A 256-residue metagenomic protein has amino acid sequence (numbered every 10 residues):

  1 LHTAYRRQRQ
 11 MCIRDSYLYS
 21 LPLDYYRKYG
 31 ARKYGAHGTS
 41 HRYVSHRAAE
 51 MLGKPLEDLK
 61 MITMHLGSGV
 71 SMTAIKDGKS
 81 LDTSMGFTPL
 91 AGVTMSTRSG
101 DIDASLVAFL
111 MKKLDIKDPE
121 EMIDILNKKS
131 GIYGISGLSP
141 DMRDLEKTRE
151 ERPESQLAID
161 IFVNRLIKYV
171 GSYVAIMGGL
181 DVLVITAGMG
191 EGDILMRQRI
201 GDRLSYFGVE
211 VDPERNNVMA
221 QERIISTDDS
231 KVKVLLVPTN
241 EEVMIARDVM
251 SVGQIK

Functional and structural regions predicted by a protein language model:
L1-I13: Single conserved hydrophobic/aromatic residue that forms the stacking wall/gate of nucleotide- or nucleobase-binding
H2, G35, T39, Y43 (+11 more regions): Conserved active-site and cofactor/substrate-binding residues in soluble primary-metabolism enzymes
R14-K112: Glycine-rich phosphate-binding loop of actin/hexokinase-like ATP-binding domains
Y43-M51, L106-K113, E121, I125 (+4 more regions): Alpha-helical scaffold segments in soluble metabolic enzymes
D58-M64, E120-K129, V182-V184: Beta-strand segments within the central parallel beta-sheet cores of soluble alpha/beta enzyme folds
K76, D82-L114, D118, D124 (+2 more regions): Catalytic phosphate/nucleotide-handling subdomain of diverse soluble enzymes
D124, G131-I135, M142-I176: Adenine-nucleotide phosphate-binding core of ATP-dependent small-molecule kinases
Q156-I176, L180, V184, G190-K256: Internal helix-turn-beta structural module
